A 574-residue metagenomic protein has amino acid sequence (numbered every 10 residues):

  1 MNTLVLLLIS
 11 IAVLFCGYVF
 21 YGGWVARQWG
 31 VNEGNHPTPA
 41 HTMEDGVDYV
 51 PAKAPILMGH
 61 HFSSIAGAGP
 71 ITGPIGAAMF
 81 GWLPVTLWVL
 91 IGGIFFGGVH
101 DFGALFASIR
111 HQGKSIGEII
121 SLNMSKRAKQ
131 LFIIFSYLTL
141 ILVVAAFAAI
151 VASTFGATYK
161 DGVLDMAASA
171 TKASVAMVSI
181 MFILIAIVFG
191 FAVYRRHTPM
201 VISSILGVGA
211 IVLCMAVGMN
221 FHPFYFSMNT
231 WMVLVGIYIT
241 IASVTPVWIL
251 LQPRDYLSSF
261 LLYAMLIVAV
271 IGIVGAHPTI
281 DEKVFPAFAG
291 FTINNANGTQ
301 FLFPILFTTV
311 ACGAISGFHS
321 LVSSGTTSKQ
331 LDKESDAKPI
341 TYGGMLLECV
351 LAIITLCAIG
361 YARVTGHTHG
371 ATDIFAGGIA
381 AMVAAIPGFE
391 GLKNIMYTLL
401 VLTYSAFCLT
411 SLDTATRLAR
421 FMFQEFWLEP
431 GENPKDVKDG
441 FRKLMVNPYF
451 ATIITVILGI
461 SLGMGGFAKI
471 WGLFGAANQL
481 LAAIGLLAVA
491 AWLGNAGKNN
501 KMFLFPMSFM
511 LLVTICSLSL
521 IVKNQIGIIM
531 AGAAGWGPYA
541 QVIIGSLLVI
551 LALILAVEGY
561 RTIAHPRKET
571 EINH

Functional and structural regions predicted by a protein language model:
M1-G17, G207-S258, I271-G275, Q300 (+3 more regions): A generic transmembrane alpha-helix motif of multi-pass inner-membrane proteins
N2-V19, A77-S108, G117, A176-F182 (+5 more regions): Extracellular loop-to-transmembrane helix junctions
C16-I71, S259, F301, I305: Membrane-interface "cap" regions at the ends of multi-pass membrane proteins
G23-V50, G76, T86, L90 (+6 more regions): Flexible loop linkers connecting adjacent transmembrane helices in multi-pass alpha-helical membrane transporters
A52-H111, L122-K126, V143, A148-Y159 (+4 more regions): Membrane-interface helix-loop-helix modules in multi-pass membrane proteins
A68-I75, G92-H100, A104, S108-Q112 (+5 more regions): Membrane-helix boundary/coupling elements in multi-pass transport proteins
N123-I141, G343-V350, L392-M396, E425-M464: Loop-to-transmembrane helix boundary motifs in multi-pass membrane proteins
I273-I293, L346-I379, T414: Extracellular/periplasmic helix-exit of transmembrane alpha-helices
